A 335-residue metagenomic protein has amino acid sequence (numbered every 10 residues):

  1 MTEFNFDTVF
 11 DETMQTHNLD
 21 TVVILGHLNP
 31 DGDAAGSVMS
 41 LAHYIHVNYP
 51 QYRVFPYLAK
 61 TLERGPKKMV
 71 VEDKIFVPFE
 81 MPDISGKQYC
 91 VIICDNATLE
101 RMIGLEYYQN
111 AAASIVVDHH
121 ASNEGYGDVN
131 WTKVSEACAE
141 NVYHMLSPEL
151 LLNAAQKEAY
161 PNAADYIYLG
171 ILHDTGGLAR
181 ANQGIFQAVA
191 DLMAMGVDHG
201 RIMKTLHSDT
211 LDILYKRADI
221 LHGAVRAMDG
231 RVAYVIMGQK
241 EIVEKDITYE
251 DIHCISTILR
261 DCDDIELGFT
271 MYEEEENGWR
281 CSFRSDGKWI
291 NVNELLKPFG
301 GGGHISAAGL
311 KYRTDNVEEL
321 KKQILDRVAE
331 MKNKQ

Functional and structural regions predicted by a protein language model:
M1-E12, E100-S114, V134-V142: An acidic intrinsically disordered interaction segment
T2-K68, P82-C90, Y168, H173-Q335: Hydrophobic helix-and-loop "lid/oligomerization" segment in the mid-to-C-terminal part of catalytic domains
L41-A42, Y108-A111, T132, A188-V189: Glycine-rich, phosphate-binding/catalytic loops in enzymes
V71-D128: Active-site cofactor/cluster-binding pocket
V71-I75, T132-S135, D286: Short, hinge-like loop/turn segments at secondary-structure boundaries
E80-P82, I103-E106, N130-T132, K157 (+2 more regions): A generic local secondary-structure boundary/capping motif
I84-S85, E106-Q109, N123, A159-A164 (+2 more regions): Solvent-exposed alpha-helices and their adjacent loops that cap or buttress functional pockets in soluble metabolic
V117-A190: Short alpha-helices
